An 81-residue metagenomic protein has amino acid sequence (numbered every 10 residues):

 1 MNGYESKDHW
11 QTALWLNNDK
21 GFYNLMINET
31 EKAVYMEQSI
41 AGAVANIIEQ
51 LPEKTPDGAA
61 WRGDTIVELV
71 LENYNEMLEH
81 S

Functional and structural regions predicted by a protein language model:
M1-S81: Acidic interaction surfaces
